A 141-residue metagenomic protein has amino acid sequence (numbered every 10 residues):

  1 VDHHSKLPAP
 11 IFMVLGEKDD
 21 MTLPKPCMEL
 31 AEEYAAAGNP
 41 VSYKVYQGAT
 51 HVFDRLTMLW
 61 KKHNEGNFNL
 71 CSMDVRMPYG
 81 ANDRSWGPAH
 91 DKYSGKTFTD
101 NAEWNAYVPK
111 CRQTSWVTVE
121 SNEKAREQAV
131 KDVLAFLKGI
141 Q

Functional and structural regions predicted by a protein language model:
V1-G48: The feature captures the conserved acid-bearing segment of alpha/beta-hydrolase catalytic domains
P40-Q141: C-terminal catalytic histidine-bearing segment of alpha/beta-hydrolase fold enzymes
